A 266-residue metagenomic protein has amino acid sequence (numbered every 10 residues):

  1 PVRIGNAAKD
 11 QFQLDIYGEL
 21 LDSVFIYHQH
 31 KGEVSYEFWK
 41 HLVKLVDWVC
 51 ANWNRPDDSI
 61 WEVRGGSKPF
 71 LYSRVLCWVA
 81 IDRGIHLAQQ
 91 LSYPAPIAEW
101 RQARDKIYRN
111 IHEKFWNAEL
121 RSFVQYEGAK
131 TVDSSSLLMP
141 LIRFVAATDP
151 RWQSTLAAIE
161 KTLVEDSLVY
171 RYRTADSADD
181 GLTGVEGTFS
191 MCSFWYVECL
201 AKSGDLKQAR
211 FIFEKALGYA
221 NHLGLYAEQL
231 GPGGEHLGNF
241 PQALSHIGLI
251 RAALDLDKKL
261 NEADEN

Functional and structural regions predicted by a protein language model:
P1-F38: Substrate-binding cleft of carbohydrate-active enzyme catalytic domains
P1-Q11, W39, K44-S59, D105-S190 (+1 more regions): Extended glycan-interaction surfaces of carbohydrate-active proteins
L14, G18, L71, V75-W78 (+2 more regions): Start-of-helix signal in alpha-solenoid helical-repeat scaffolds, especially tetratricopeptide repeats
Y17, F25-I26, N52-R55, D82 (+1 more regions): Short connector loops/turns at beta-strand edges and beta->alpha or beta->beta junctions
E19-V34, L76-Y93, L137-T148, F194-Q208 (+2 more regions): Well-ordered alpha-helical scaffold segments within catalytic/enzyme domains
S35-A98: Aromatic-lined, polymer-binding surfaces characteristic of secreted/periplasmic polysaccharide-degrading enzymes
A98-R101, I111: Long hydrophobic alpha-helical segments that form multi-pass transmembrane helix bundles in integral membrane proteins
